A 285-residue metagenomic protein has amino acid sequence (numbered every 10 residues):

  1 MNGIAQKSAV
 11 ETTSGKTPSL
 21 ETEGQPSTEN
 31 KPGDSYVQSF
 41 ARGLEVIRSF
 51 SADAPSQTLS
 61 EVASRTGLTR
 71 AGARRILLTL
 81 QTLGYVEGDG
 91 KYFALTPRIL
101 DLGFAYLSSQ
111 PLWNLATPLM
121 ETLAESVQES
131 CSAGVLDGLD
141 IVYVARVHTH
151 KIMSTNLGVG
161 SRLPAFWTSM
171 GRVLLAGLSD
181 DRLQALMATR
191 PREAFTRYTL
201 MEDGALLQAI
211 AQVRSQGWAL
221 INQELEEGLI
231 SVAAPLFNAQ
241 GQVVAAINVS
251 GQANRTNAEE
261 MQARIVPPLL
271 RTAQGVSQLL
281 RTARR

Functional and structural regions predicted by a protein language model:
N2-N114, Q274-T282: N-terminal helix-turn-helix
G3-V10, G15, P26, I152-L225: Short, solvent-exposed recognition segments
Y92-R190: Amphipathic alpha-helical effector-binding/dimerization core of metabolite-sensing transcriptional regulators
E125-S126, Q223-G228: Short loop/turn motifs at secondary-structure junctions and domain boundaries
E227, A245-R285: Juxtadomain coupling helices with adjacent low-complexity linkers
I230-A234: Short hydrophobic beta-strand micro-motif common in sensory/regulatory domains
L236-A239: Sensor-regulatory modules in signal-transduction proteins
